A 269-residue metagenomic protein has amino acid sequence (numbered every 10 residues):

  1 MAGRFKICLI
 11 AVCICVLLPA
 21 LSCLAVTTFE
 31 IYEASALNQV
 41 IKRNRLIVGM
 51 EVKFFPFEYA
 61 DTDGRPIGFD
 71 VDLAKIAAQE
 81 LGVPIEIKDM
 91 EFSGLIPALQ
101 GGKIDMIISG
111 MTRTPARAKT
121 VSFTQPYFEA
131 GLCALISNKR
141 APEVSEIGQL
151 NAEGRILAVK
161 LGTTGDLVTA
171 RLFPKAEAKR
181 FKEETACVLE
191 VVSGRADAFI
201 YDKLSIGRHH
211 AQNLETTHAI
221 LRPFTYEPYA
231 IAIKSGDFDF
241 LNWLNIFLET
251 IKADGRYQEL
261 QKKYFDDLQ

Functional and structural regions predicted by a protein language model:
I10-S22: Bacterial N-terminal signal peptides
L24-I31, T164-F181, H218-I220, I246-Q269: Ligand-binding clefts/hinges and TM-proximal coupling segments of bilobed small-molecule sensing domains
V26-G110, K119: Extracytoplasmic small-molecule ligand-binding "clamshell" domains of the periplasmic binding protein/Venus flytrap
A77, L99-Q100, L150, V191-V192 (+2 more regions): Hydrophobic residues within well-ordered alpha-helices
P84-E91, A158-V159, A176-E184: Short beta-strand-to-loop elements that line the ligand-binding cleft of bilobed periplasmic-binding protein-like
G94-P97, M111-K119, V168-R171, L189-T225: A ligand-binding cleft/hinge motif common to bilobed small-molecule-binding domains
E129-I136, K203-E249, F265-Q269: Periplasmic-binding protein-like
N138-R155: Flexible hinge/capping segments at coil-to-helix
